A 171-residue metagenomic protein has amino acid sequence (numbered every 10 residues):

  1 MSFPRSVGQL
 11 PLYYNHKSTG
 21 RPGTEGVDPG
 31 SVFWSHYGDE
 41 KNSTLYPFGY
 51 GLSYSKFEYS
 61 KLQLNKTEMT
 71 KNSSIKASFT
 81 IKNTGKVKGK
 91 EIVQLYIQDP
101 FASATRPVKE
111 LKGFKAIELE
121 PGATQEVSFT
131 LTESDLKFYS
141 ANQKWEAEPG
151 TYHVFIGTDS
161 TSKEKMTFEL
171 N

Functional and structural regions predicted by a protein language model:
M1-K90, Y96, P149, H153-G157 (+1 more regions): Secreted, periplasmic, or luminal enzymes acting at the cell surface/secretory milieu
N65, G113-K115, Q143: Short, conserved secondary-structure segments in the cores of folded domains
S74-K76, T124-S128, K163-K165: Intrinsic-disorder/low-complexity, polar/charged segments enriched in Ser/Thr/Lys/Arg/Asp/Glu/Gln
T84-K86, P100-A102, S134-L136, T161: Short coil/turn motifs at secondary-structure junctions
K86-S103, K109-L111: Short acidic, flexible loop segments centered on an aromatic residue
S103-Y139: Intrinsically disordered, low-complexity Pro/Gly/Ser/Thr-rich segments with frequent PxxP/GP/PP motifs and embedded
T132-N171: Terminal connector regions
